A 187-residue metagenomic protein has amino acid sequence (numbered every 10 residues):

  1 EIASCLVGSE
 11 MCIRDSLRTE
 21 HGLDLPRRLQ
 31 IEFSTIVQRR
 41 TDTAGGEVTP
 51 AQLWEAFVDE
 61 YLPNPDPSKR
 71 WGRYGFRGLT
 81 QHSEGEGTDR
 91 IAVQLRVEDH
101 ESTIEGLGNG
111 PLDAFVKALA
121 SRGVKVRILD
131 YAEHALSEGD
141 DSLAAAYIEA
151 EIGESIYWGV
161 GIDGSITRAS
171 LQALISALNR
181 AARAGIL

Functional and structural regions predicted by a protein language model:
E1-G8, I13: Single conserved hydrophobic/aromatic residue that forms the stacking wall/gate of nucleotide- or nucleobase-binding
L17: Conserved, mostly hydrophobic/aromatic
H21-G22, Q30, T35, R39-L187: Polyanion-binding surfaces on beta-sheet-dominated domains and ring/shell assemblies
